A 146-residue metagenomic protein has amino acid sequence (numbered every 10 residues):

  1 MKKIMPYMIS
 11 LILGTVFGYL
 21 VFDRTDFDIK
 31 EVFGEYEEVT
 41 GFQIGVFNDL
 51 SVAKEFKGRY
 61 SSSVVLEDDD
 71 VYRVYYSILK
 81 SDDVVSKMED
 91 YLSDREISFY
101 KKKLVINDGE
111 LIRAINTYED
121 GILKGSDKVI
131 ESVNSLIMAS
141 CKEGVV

Functional and structural regions predicted by a protein language model:
M1-V146: Acidic/polar low-complexity segments and flexible, solvent-exposed patches
